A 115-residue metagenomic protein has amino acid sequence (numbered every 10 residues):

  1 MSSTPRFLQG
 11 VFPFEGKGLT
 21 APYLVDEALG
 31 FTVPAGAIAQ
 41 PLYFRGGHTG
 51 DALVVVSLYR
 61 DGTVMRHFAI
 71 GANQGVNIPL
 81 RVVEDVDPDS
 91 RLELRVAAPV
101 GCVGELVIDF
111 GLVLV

Functional and structural regions predicted by a protein language model:
M1-V115: Beta-strand-centric surfaces of beta-sandwich/beta-rich domains
